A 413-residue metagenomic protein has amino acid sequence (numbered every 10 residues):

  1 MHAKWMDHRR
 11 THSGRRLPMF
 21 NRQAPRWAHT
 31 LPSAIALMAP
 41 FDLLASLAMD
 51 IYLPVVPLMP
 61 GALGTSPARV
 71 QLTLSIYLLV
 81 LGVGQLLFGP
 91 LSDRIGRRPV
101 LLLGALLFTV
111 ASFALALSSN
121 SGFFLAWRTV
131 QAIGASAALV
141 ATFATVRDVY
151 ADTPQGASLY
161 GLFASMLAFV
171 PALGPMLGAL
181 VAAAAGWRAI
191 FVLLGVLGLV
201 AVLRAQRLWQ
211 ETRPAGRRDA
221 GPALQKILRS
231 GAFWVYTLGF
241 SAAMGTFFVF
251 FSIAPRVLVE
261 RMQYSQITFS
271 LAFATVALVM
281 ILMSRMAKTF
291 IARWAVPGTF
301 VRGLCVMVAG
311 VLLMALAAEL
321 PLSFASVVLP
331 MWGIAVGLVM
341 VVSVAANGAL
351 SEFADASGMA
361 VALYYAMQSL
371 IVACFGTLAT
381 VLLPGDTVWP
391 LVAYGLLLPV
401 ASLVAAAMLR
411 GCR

Functional and structural regions predicted by a protein language model:
F20-A28, Q210-T237: Juxtamembrane intracellular "pre-TM" segments in multi-pass secondary transporters
V83-G122: Conserved MFS/SLC helix-loop-helix module at the cytosolic interface between two early adjacent transmembrane helices
Q85-I95, M283-P297: Helix-to-loop junctions at the C-terminal end of transmembrane segments in multipass secondary transporters
L107, A111-A114, G122-Q131, A325-M331: Paired small-residue
F123, G161-R207: Helix-loop-helix hairpin linking two adjacent transmembrane segments in secondary transporters
W127-F169: Cytoplasmic helix-loop-helix junction between adjacent transmembrane helices in 12-TM secondary transporters
G298-A345: C-terminal transmembrane helical hairpin of 12-TM major facilitator-type secondary transporters
G348-T387, Y394-G395: A late C-terminal transmembrane helix in Major Facilitator Superfamily
